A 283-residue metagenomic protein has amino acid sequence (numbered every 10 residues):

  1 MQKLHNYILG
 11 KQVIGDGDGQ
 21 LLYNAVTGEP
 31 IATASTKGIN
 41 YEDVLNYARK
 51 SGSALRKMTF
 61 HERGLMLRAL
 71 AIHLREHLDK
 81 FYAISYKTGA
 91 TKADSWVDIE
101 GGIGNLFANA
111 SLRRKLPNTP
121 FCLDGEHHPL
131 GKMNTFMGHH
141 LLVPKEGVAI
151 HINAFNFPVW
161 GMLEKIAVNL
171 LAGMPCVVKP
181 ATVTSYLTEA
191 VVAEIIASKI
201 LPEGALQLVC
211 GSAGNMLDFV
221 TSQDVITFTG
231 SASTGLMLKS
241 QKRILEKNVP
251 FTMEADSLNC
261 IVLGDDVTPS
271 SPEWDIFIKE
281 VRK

Functional and structural regions predicted by a protein language model:
M1-N134: N-terminal Rossmann-like NAD(P)+-binding subdomain of aldehyde/semialdehyde dehydrogenases
Q2, V143-A149, A172-M174, P202-G204 (+3 more regions): Short coil/turn connectors at secondary-structure junctions
G28, R63, G173, L206 (+1 more regions): Residue-level signal for inorganic ion chemistry
S85, L106, T188-V191, F219-V220 (+1 more regions): Hydrophobic packing residues within well-ordered alpha-helices of enzyme cores
T119-P202: Conserved small-residue-rich beta-alpha loop and adjacent elements that most often cradle the phosphate/pyrophosphate
G138-H139, L206-T227: A structured beta-alpha segment of the ubiquitous adenosine-cofactor-binding alpha/beta core
A149, N156, C210-L217, G230-G235: Beta-loop-alpha module in the N-terminal Rossmann-like domain of NAD(P)-dependent dehydrogenases, especially those
K199, Q223-V225, T234-K283: ALDH superfamily catalytic-core signature
